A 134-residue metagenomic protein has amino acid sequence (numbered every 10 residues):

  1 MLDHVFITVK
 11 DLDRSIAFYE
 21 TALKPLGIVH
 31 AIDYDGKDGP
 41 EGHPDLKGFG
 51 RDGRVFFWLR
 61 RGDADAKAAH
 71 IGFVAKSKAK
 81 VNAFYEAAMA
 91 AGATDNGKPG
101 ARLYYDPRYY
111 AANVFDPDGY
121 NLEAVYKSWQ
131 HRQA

Functional and structural regions predicted by a protein language model:
M1-I16, I71, S128-A134: N-terminal beta-strand motif that seeds the catalytic metal site of vicinal oxygen chelate
T8-R54: Core segments of cupin and vicinal oxygen chelate
D11-R14, G72-P117: Vicinal oxygen chelate
D38-A83: Long, continuous compositionally biased terminal/linker segments
D38-G39, L103-Y104, A134: Positions that flank functional sites
F115-H131: Short, contiguous alpha-helical
